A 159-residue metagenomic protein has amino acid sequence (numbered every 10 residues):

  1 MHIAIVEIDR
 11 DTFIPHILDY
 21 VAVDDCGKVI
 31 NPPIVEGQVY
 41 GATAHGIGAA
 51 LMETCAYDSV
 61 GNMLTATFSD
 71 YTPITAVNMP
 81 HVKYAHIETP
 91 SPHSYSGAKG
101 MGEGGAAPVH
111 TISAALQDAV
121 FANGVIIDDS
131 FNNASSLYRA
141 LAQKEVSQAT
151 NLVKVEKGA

Functional and structural regions predicted by a protein language model:
M1-A159: C-terminal catalytic domains of large/alpha subunits in multi-subunit enzymes
